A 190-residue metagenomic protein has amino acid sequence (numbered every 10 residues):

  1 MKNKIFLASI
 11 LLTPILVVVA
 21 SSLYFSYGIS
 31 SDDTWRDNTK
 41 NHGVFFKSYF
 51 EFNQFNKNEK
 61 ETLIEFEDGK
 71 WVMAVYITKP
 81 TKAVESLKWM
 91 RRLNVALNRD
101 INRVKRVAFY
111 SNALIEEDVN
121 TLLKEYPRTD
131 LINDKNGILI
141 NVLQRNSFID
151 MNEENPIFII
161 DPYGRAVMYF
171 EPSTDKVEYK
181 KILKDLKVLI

Functional and structural regions predicted by a protein language model:
M1-N53: N-terminal targeting signals for export/organelle localization
K47-E67: A glycine-rich, hydrophobic loop/mini-helix early in the fold
T62-M90: Short active-site neighborhood of thiol/selenol oxidoreductases, capturing the structured segment around
M73-V75, R106-F109, I159: Structural beta-sheet core signal
T81, E85-E125: Structural microenvironment flanking redox-active thiols in thiol-disulfide oxidoreductases
N94-I101, L143, L186, I190: Sec/Tat-exported extracytoplasmic proteins
D118-E154: Short, internal strand/loop/helix patches that form the active-site neighborhood or redox-interaction surface
N155, I159-I190: Thiol-/selenol-based redox modules, centered on thioredoxin-like and closely related oxidoreductase domains
